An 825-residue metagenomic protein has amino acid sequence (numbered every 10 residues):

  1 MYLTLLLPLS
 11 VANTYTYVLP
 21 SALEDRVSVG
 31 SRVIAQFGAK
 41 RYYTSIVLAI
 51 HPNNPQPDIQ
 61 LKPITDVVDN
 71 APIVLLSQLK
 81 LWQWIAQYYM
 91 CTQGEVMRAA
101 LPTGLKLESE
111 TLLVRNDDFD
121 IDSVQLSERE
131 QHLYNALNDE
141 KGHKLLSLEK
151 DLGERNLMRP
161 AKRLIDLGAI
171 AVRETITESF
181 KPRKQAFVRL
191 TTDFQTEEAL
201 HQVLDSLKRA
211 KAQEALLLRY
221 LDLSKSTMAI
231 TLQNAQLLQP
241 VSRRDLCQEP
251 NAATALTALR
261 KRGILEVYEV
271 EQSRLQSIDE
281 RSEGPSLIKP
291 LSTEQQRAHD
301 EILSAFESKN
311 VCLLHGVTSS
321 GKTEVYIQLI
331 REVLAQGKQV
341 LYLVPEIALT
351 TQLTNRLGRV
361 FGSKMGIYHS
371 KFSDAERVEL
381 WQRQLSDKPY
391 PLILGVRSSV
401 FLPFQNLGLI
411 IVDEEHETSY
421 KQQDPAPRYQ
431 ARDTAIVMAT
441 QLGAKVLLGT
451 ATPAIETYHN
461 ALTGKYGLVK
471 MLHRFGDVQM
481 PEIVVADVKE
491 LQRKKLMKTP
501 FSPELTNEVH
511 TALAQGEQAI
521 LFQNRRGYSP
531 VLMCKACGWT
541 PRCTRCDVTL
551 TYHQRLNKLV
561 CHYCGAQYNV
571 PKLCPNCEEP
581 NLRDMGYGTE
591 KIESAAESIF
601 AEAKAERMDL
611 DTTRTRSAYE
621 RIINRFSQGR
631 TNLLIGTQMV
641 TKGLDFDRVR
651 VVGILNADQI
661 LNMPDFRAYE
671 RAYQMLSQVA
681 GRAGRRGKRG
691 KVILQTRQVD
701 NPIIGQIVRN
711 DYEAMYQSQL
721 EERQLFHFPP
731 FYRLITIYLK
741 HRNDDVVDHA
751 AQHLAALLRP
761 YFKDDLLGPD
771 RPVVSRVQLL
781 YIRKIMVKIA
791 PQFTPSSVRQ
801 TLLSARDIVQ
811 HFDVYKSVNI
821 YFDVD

Functional and structural regions predicted by a protein language model:
M1-I393, S399-T450, G464-V478, Y761 (+1 more regions): Accessory, non-ATPase domains that flank or precede helicase/AAA+ motor cores in DNA-metabolism machines
A12, R41-Y42, P55, Y528 (+4 more regions): Short, acidic Gly/Pro/Ser/Thr-rich loop/turn segments
A99, T103-D117, Q125, L133-N135 (+7 more regions): C-terminal accessory/connector segments of nucleic-acid motor ATPases
S286-S292, Q296-H299, S308-Y738, N743-D748 (+3 more regions): Inter-lobe coupling/hinge segments of SF2-like helicase ATPases
